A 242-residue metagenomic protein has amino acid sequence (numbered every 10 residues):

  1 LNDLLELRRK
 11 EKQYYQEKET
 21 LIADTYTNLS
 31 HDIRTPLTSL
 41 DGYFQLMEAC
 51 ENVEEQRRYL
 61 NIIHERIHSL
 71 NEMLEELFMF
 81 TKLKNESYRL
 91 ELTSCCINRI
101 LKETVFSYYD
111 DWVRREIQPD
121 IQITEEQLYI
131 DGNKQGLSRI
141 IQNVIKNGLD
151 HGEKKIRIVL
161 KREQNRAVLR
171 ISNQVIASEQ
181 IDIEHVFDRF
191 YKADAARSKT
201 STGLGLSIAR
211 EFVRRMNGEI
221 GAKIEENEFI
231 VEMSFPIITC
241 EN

Functional and structural regions predicted by a protein language model:
N85-L90, Y129-G132: Conserved micro-motifs of the catalytic ATP-binding
E91-F106: A conserved beta-strand-to-alpha-helix junction within the catalytic ATP-binding
T93-S94, Q118-L128: Conserved catalytic submotifs in the C-terminal HATPase_c
K155-R166: Short beta-strand/loop element within the Bergerat-fold HATPase_c
S178-Y191: Short conserved segment of the HATPase_c
G205, A209: Short alpha-helical Gxxx[C/S/T] motif in the catalytic ATP-binding
